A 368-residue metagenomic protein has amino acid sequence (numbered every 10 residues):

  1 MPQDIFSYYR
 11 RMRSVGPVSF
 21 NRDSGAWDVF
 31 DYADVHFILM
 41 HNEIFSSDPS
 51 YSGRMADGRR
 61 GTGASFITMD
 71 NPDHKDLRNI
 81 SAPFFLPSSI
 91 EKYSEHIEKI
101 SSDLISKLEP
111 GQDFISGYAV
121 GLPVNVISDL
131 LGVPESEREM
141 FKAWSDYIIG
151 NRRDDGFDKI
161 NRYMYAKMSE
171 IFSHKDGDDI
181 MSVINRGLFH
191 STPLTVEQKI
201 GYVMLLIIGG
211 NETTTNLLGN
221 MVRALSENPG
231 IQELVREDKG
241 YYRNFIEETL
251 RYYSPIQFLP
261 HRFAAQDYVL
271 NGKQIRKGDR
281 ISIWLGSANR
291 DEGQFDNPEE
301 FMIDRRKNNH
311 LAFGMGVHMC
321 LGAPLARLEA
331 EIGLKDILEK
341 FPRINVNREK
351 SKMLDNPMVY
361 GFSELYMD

Functional and structural regions predicted by a protein language model:
M1-D368: Cytochrome P450
